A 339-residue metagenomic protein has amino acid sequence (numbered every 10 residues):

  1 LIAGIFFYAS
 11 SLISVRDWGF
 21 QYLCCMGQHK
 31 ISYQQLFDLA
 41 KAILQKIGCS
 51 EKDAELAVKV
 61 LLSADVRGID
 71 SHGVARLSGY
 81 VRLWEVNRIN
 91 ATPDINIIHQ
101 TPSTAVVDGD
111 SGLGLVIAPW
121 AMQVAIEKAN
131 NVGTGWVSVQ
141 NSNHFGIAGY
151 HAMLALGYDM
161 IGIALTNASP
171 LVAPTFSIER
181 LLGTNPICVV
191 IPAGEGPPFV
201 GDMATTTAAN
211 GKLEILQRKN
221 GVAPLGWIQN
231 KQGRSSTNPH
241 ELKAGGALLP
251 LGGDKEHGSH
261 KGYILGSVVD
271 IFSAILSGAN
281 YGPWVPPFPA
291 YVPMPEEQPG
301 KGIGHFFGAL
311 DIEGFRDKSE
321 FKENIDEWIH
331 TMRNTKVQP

Functional and structural regions predicted by a protein language model:
G27-I31, L36, I271, N280-P339: Catalytic-core signal marking the mid-to-C-terminal active-site face
H29-S32, C49-A75, I89-Q100, E297-G302: N-terminal glycine-rich anion-binding loops that anchor highly charged ligand groups
G73-I126: Active-site cofactor/substrate anionic-group-binding motifs, chiefly glycine- and Lys/Arg-rich phosphate-binding loops
A105-G194: A generic, well-ordered mixed alpha/beta core segment in the N-terminal half of proteins
V172-L242: Phosphate/diphosphate-binding glycine-rich loops and adjacent basic-rich segments that engage nucleotide
G221-W284, F288: Secondary-shell segments that build the walls of catalytic and ion/ligand-binding clefts
